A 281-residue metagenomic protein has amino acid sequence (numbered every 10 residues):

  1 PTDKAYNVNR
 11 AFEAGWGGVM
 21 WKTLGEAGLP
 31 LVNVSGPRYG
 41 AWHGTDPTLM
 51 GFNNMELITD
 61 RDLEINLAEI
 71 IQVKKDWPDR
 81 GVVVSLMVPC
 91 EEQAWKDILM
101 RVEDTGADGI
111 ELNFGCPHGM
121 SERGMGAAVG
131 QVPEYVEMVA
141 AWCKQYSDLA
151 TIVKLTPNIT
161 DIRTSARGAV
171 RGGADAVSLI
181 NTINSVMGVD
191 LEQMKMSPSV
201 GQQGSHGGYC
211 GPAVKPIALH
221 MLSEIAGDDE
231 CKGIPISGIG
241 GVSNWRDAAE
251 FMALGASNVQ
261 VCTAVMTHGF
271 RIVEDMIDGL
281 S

Functional and structural regions predicted by a protein language model:
P1-V83, M87-E92, M276: N-terminal capping/small domains of soluble enzymes
T2-D3, A94, D161, S243 (+1 more regions): Short, glycine/acidic-rich beta->alpha junctions
V8-A14, G18, K75, P89-S237 (+2 more regions): Alpha/beta enzyme core
K22-R61, F114-Q131, I183-G188, S205-H206 (+1 more regions): Glycine-rich, proline-tolerant flexible connector loops at the mouths of alpha/beta enzymes
D275-M276, S281: C-terminal flanking segment of RING-like E3 ligase catalytic modules
